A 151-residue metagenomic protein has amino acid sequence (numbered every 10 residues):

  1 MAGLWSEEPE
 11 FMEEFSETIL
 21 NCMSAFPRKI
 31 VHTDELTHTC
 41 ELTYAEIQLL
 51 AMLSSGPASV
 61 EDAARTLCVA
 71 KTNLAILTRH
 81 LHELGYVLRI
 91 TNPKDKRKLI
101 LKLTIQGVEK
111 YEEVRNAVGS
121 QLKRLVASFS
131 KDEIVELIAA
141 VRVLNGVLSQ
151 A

Functional and structural regions predicted by a protein language model:
M1-C40: N-terminal leader segment of winged-helix/HTH proteins
E13-C22, E113-A151: Terminal interaction helix/tail motif
S24, I47, A51-S55, R115 (+1 more regions): Short, locally clustered residues in the helix-turn-helix/winged-helix DNA-binding domain
R28, H32-E35, E83, N116 (+2 more regions): Regular, well-ordered alpha-helical segments
V31-N73: N-terminal helix-turn-helix DNA-binding core of bacterial DNA-binding proteins
I76: DNA-binding alpha-helical recognition surfaces that contact promoter or target DNA
H80-E136: Charged, amphipathic alpha-helical coiled-coil/dimerization segments
